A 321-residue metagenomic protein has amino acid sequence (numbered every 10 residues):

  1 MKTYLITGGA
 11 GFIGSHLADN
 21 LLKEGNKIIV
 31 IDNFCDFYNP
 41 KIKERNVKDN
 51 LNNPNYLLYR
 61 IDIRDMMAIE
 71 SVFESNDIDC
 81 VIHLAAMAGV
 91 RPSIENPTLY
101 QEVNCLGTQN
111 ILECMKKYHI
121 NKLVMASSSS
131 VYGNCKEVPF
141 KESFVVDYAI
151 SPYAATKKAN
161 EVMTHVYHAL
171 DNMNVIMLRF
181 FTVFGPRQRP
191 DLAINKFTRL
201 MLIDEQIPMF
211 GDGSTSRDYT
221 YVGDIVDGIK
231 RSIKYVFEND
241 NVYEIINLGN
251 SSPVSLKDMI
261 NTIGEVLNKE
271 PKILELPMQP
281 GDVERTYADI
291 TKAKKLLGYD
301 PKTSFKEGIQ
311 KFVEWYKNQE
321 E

Functional and structural regions predicted by a protein language model:
M1-V183, T303, Q319: N-terminal Rossmann-like NAD(P)+-binding domain of SDR-like oxidoreductases, especially those catalyzing
G11-G14, R91-P92, N110, S130-V131 (+9 more regions): Short, flexible micro-motifs
N20, M201-E321: C-terminal substrate-binding subdomain of Rossmann-fold SDR/epimerase-dehydratase oxidoreductases
K41-E44, E161, N195, P253 (+2 more regions): Short, surface-exposed alpha-helical segments at coil->helix boundaries
K43, V47, V90, N134-K136 (+8 more regions): Glycine-rich, flexible loop/turn motifs
A68, L99, L106, R189 (+5 more regions): Residue-level recognition of oxygen-bearing side chains
V138-P139, P190-T198, I263: A glycine/serine/threonine-rich, flexible loop-to-helix segment that serves as the NAD(P) cofactor-binding "lid"
A159, M163-Y167, F197, M259 (+1 more regions): Hydrophobic alpha-helix immediately C-terminal to the catalytic Tyr-X-X-X-Lys motif of short-chain
